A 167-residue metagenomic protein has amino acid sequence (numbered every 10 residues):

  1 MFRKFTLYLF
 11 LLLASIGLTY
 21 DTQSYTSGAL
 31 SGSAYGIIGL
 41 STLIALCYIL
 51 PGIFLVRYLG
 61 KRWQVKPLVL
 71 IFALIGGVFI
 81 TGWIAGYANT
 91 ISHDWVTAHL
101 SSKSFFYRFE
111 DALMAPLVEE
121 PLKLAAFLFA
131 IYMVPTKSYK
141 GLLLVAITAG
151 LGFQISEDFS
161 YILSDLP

Functional and structural regions predicted by a protein language model:
M1-P167: Hydrophobic alpha-helical segments at protein termini of multi-pass membrane proteins
